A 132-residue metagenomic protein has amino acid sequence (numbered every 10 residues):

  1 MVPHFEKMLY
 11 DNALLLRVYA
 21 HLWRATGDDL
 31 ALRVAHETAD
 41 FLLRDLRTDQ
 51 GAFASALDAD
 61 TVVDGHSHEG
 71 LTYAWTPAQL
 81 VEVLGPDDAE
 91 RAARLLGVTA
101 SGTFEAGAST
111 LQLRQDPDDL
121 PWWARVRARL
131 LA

Functional and structural regions predicted by a protein language model:
M1-A132: Aromatic (Trp/Tyr) and acidic
